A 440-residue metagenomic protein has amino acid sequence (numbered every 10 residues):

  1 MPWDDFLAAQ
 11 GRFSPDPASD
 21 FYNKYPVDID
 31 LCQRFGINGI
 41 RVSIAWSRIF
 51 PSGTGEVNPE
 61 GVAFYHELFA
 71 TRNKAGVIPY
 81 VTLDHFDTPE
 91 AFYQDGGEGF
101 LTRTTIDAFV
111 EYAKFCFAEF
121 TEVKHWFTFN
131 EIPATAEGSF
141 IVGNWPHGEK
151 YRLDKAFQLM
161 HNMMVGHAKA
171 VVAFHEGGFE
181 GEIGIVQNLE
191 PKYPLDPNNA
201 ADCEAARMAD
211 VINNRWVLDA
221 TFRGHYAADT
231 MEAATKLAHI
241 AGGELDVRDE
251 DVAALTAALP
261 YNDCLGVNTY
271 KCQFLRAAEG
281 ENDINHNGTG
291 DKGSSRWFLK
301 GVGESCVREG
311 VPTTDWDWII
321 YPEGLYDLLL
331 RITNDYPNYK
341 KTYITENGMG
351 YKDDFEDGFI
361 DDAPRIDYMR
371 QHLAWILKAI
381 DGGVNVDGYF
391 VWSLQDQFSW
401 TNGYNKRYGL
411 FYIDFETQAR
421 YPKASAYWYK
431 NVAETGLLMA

Functional and structural regions predicted by a protein language model:
M1-A9, S52-T54, V62-A440: Active-site region of glycoside hydrolase catalytic domains
M1-N58, V62, L68, K74: N-terminal structural segment of carbohydrate-active enzymes
